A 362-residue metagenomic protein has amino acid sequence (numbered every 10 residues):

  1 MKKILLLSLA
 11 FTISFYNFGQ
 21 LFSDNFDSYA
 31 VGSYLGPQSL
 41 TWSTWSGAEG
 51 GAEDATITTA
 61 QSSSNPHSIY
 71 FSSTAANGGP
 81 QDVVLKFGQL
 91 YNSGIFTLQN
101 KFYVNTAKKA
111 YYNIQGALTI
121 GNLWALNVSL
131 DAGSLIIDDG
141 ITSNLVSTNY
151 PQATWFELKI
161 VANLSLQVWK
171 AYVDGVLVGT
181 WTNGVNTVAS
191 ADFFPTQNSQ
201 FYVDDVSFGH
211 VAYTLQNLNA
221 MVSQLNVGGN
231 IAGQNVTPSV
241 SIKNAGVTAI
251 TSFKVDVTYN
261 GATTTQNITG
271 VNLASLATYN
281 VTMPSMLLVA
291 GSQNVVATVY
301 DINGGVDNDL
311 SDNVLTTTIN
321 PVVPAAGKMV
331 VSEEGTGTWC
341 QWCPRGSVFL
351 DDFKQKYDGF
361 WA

Functional and structural regions predicted by a protein language model:
F18-G47, L215: Extracellular carbohydrate-recognition regions
F26, N100, T154-N163, W169-A171: Short tryptophan-centered beta-strand motifs in secreted/extracellular beta-sheet-rich domains of glycan-recognition
S33-Y70, L123: Extracellular glycan-recognition surfaces and repeat-rich motifs
P66-S134: Secretory/extracellular carbohydrate-interaction modules and structurally similar beta-sandwich "look-alikes"
I136-E157: Short, aromatic/His-centered strand-loop micro-motif at the edge of beta-sheets
V173-A191: Short, solvent-exposed beta-strand-to-loop segments that form ligand-recognition rims of beta-rich domains
V211-K328: Extracellular/luminal regions of secreted and cell-surface proteins that mediate adhesion/ECM remodeling
P324-Y357: Local sequence-structure signature of Cys/Sec-based thiol-disulfide redox active-site neighborhoods
